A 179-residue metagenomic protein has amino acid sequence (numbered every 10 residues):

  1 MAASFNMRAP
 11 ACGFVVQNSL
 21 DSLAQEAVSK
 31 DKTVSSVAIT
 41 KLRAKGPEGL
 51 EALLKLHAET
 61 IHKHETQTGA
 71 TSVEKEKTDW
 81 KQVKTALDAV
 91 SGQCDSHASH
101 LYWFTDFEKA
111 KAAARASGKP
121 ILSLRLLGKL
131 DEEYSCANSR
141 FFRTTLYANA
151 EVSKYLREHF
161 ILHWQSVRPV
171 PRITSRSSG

Functional and structural regions predicted by a protein language model:
A2-G13, Q17: Boundary at the C-terminal end of the N-terminal hydrophobic targeting segment
G13-Q25, E48-H57: Amphipathic alpha-helical scaffolding segments comprising HEAT/armadillo-like alpha-solenoid repeats
E26-K30: Alpha-solenoid helical repeat architecture
S35-I39, V83: Conserved hydrophobic register position within alpha-solenoid helical repeats
I39, L87, F104-S117, F141-G179: Thioredoxin-like thiol-disulfide oxidoreductase module
L42-K45, T60: Residue-level signature of the C-terminal ends
E59-Y102, E108-R115: Long amphipathic alpha-helical scaffold segments
S117-Y134, L162: Short active-site neighborhood of thiol/selenol oxidoreductases, capturing the structured segment around
